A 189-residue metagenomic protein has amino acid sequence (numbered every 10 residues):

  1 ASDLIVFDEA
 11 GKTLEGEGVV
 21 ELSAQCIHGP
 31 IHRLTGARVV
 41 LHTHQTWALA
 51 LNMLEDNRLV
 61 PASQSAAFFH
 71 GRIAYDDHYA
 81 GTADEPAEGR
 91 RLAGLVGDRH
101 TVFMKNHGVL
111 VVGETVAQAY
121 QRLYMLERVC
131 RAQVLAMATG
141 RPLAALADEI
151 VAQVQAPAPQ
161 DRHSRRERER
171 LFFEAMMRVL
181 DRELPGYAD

Functional and structural regions predicted by a protein language model:
A1-D189: Glycine-rich flexible loops
